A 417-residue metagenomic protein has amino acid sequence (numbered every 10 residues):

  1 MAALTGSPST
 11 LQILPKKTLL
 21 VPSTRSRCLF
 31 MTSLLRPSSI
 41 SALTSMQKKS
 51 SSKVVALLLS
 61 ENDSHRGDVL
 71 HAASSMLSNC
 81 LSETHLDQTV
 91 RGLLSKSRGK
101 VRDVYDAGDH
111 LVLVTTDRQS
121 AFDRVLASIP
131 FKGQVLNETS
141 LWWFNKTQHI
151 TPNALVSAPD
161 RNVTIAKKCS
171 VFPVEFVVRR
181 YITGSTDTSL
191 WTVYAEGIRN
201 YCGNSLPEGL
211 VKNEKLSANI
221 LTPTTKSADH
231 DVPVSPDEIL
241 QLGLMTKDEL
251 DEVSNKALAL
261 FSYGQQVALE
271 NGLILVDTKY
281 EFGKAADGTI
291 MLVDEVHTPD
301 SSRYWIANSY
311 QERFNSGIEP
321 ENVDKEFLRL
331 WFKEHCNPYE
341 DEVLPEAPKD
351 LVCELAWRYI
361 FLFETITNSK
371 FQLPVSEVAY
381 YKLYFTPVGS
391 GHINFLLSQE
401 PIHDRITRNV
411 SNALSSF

Functional and structural regions predicted by a protein language model:
M1-S45: N-terminal chloroplast transit peptides
A2-G6, S38, M46-M76: N-terminal mitochondrial targeting presequences
S7-T10, E319-Y339: Short glycine/proline-rich, acidic loop/turn segments that cap or connect secondary-structure elements
T10, K17-T18, C80-R91, A259-G264: Short Pro/Gly-enriched beta-strand edge/turn motifs at strand-loop
S64-S227, P338-F417: Active-site loop/lid in soluble adenylation, ligation, and acyl-transfer enzymes
R161-N162, I274-L292, Y381-L383: Beta-rich nucleic-acid/ligand-interaction surfaces
M245-V276: A long amphipathic alpha-helix within ATP-dependent nucleotide-binding catalytic cores
E281-E326: Catalytic activation segment of kinase domains across protein kinase-like and atypical kinase folds
